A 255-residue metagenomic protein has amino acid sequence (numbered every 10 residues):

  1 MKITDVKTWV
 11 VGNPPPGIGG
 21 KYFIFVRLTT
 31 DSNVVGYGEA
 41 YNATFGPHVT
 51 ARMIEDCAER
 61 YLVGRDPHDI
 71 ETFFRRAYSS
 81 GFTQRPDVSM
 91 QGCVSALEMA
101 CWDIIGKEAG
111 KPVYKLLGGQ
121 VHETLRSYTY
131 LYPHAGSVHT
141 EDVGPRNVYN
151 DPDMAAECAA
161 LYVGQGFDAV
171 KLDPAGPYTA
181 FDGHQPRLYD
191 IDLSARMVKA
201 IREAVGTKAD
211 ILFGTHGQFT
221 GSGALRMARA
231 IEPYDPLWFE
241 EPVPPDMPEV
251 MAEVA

Functional and structural regions predicted by a protein language model:
M1-Y37, Y41-T44: Structured beta-strand/loop patches that form or line metal/cofactor-binding pockets in enzymes
I3, N33, A58, L97 (+4 more regions): Conserved, mostly hydrophobic/aromatic
W9, R60-R65, S80, E108 (+5 more regions): Change "in soluble alpha/beta enzymes" to "in soluble alpha/beta proteins
G19-K21, G92, Q120: Short coil/turn motifs at beta-sheet boundaries
F23-F25, A96, R126, A169: Broad gene-expression machinery/nucleic-acid interaction feature
T29-E108: Metal- or metallocofactor-binding catalytic centers and their adjacent structured scaffolds across diverse enzyme
E98-V138, Q165: Glycine-rich, aromatic-flanked loop segments that form ligand/cofactor-binding clefts across common enzyme folds
T124, T129-E253: Metal-dependent enolase-superfamily TIM-barrel catalytic cores that perform enediolate-based chemistry
